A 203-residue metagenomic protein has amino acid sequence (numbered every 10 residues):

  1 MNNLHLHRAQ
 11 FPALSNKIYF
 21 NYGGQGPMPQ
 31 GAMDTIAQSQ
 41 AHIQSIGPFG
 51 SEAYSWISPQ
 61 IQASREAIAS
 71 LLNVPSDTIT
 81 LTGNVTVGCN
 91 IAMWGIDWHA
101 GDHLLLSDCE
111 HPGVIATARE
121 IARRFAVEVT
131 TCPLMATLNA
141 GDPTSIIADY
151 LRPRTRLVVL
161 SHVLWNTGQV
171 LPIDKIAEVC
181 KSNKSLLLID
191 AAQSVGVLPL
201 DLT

Functional and structural regions predicted by a protein language model:
M1-T203: Pyridoxal 5′-phosphate
